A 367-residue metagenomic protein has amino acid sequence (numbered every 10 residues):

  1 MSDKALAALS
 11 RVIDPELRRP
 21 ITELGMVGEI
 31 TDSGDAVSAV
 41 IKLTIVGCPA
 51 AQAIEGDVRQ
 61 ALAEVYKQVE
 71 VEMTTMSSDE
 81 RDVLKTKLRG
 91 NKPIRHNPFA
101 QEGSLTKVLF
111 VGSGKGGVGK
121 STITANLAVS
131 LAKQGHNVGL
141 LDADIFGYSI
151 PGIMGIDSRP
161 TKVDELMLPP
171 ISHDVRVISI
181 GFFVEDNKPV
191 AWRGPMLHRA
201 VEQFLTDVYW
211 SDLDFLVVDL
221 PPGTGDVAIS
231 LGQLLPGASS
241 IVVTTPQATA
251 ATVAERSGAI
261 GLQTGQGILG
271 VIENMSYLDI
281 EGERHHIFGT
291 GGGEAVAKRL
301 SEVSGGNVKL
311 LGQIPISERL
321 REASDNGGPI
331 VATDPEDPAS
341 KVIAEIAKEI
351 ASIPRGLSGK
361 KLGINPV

Functional and structural regions predicted by a protein language model:
M1-G28: N-proximal, solvent-exposed amphipathic alpha-helical segments enriched in charged/polar residues
E23-M26, T44-G47, A51-S113, S358-K361: Extreme N-terminal, non-catalytic leader segments that precede Walker-type/kinase nucleotide-binding cores
I30, G34-T44, I178: Short, aliphatic-rich beta-strand segments
P49, F183-P195, V242-T249: Flexible beta-alpha connector loops of hexameric P-loop NTPases
V58, R199, D207, D214-Q313 (+1 more regions): Conserved catalytic-core segment of NTP-binding enzymes
K107-I145, G258: Walker A/P-loop phosphate-binding motif and the immediately C-terminal alpha-helix
L131-W192, H198-L205: Phosphate-binding loop that captures ATP/GTP phosphates
N326-A339: C-terminal boundary of histidine-terminating zinc-finger modules
